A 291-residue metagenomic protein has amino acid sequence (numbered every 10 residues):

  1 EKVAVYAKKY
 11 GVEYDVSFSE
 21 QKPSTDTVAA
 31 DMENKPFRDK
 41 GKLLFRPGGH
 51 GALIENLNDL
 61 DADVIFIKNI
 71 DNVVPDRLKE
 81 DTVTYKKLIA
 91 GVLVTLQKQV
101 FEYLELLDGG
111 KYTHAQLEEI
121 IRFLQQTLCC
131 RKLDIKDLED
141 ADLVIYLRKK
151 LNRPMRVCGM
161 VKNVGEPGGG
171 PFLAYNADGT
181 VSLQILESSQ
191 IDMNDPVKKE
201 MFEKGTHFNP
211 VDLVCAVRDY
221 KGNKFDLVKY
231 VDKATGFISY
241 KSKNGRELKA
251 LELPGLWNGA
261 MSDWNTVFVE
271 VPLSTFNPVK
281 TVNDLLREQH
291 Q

Functional and structural regions predicted by a protein language model:
E1-V164, L173, D178-V181, S189-Q190: Domain-scale recognition of functional cores that engage charged ligands
E13, R156, G169-P171, P210-D212 (+1 more regions): Broad gene-expression machinery/nucleic-acid interaction feature
K22, G165, D192, D219-K221 (+1 more regions): Residues that cap or initiate secondary-structure elements
D26, R77, G169, N223-F225 (+1 more regions): Short acidic, gly/pro-rich beta-turn/loop elements at beta-sheet edges and active-site/ligand-binding grooves
D71, K86-Q125, F202-Q291: Conserved catalytic alpha/beta cores of large enzymes that bind or transform nucleotide phosphates and polynucleotides
G169-M193, V228-F237: Active/binding-pocket-proximal capping segment
K198-E200: Central helical "cap/lid" subdomain
